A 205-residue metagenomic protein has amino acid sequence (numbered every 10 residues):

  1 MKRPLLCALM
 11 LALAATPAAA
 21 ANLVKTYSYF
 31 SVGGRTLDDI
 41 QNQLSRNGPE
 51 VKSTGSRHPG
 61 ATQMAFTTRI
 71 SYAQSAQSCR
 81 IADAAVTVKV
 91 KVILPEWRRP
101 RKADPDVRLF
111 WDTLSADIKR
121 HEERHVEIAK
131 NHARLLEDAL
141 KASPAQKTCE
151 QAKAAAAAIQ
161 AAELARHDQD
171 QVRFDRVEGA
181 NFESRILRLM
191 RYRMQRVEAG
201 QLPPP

Functional and structural regions predicted by a protein language model:
M1-L6: Bacterial N-terminal signal peptides that target proteins for export
L11-A12: Repetitive helical segments and hydrophobic/amphipathic motifs
A15-P17: N-terminal signal peptide c-region/cleavage motif recognized by signal peptidases
L23-K102, Q146-P205: Metalloprotease/metallohydrolase-associated module, dominated by Zn2+-dependent proteases
C79, D83, K89-L136: Mid-length scaffold segments of soluble, non-membrane domains
D117, H125-Q146, R166, D170-V177 (+1 more regions): Structured segments of extracytoplasmic/periplasmic soluble domains in secreted or envelope-associated proteins
